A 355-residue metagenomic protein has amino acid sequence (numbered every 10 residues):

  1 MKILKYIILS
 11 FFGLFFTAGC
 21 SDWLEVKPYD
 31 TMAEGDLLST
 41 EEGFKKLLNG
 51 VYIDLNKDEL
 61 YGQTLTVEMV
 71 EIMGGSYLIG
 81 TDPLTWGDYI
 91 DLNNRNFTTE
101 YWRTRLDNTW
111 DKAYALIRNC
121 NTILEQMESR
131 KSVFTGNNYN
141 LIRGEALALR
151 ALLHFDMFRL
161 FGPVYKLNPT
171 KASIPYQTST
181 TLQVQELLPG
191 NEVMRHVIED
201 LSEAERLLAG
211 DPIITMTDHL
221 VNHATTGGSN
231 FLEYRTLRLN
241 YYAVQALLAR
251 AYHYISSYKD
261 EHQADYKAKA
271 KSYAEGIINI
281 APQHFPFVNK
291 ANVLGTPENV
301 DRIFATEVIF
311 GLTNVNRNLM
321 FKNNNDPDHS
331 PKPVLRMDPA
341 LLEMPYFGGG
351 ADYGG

Functional and structural regions predicted by a protein language model:
M1-D30: Bacterial Sec-dependent N-terminal signal peptides
C20-I72, N314, G354: Membrane-proximal, proline-rich intrinsically disordered regions
S21, S202, Y241-P286: Aromatic-residue-lined binding/catalytic grooves and analogous aromatic/hydrophobic interfacial grooves in multimeric
K45, W86-F161, Q183-E192, R206-L208: Conserved, well-structured interaction surfaces
Y101-W102, G210, G276-G355: Elongated scaffold/linker segments in the mid-to-C-terminal portions of large proteins
E128-N138, R206-N240: Acidic interhelical loop/turn segments
F158-Y165, P212, Y254-Q263: Short coil/turn linking the two alpha-helices of tandem helical-hairpin repeats
